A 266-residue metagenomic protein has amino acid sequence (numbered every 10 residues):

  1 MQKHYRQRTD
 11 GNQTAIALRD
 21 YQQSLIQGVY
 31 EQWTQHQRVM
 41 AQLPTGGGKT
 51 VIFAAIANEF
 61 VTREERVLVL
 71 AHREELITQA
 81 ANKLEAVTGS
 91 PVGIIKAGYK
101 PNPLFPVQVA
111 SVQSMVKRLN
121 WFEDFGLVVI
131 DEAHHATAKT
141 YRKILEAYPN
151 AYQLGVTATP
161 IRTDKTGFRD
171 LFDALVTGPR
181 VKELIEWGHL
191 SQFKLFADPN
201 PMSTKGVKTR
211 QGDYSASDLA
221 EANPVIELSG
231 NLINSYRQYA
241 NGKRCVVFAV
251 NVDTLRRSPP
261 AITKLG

Functional and structural regions predicted by a protein language model:
Q2-Q42: Conserved pre-motif I regulatory segment
Q35-A57, V246-V250: Walker A/P-loop
E65-R73, R244-N251: Conserved RecA-like ASCE P-loop NTPase motor core of nucleic-acid helicases/translocases
V67, E74-G98: Conserved helix-turn-beta segment of the N-terminal RecA-like "Helicase ATP-binding" lobe in SF1/SF2 helicases
A97-L127, A138-K143: Conserved helix/coil segment N-terminal to the catalytic DExD/H
G126, H134-F196: Post-DEXD/H (motif II) to motif III coupling segment of the RecA-like Helicase ATP-binding lobe
L175-N251: Conserved interdomain linker/interface between the two RecA-like ATPase lobes of SF2 helicase motors
N251-G266: Conserved helicase motor "Helicase C" RecA-like lobe of SF1/SF2 P-loop NTPases
